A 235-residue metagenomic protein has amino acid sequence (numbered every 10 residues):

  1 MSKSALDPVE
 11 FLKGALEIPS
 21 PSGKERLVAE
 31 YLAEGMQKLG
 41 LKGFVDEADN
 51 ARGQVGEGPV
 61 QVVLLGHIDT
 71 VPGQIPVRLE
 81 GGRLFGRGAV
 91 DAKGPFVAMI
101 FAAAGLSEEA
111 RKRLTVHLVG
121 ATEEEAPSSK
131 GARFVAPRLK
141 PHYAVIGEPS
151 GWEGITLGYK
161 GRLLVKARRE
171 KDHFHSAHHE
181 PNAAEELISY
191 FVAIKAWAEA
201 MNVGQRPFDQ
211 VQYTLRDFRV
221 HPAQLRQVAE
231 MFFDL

Functional and structural regions predicted by a protein language model:
M1-A89, R111, R169: Acidic/His- and Gly-rich active-site-bordering loop/insert found across diverse amide/peptide-bond hydrolases
K13, A33, V97-A104, R133-A136 (+1 more regions): Predominant activation on well-ordered alpha-helical scaffold segments within soluble catalytic domains
P19, M36, G53, L64-H67 (+6 more regions): Buried hydrophobic positions in well-ordered alpha/beta secondary-structure cores of metabolic enzymes
Q74-I75, E153-L157, R219-L225: Short beta-strand/turn micro-motifs at beta-sheet edges
F85-V97, P181-A184: Short, conserved micro-motifs enriched in small and acidic residues
V97-L164: Acidic/histidine-rich catalytic neighborhood of metal-dependent amide-processing enzymes
R162-H175: Hydrophobic/proline-rich hinge and linker segments of small-molecule sensing/allosteric domains, predominantly
S176-F232: Acidic-enriched catalytic cores of C-N bond-cleaving enzymes acting on peptides and small amides
